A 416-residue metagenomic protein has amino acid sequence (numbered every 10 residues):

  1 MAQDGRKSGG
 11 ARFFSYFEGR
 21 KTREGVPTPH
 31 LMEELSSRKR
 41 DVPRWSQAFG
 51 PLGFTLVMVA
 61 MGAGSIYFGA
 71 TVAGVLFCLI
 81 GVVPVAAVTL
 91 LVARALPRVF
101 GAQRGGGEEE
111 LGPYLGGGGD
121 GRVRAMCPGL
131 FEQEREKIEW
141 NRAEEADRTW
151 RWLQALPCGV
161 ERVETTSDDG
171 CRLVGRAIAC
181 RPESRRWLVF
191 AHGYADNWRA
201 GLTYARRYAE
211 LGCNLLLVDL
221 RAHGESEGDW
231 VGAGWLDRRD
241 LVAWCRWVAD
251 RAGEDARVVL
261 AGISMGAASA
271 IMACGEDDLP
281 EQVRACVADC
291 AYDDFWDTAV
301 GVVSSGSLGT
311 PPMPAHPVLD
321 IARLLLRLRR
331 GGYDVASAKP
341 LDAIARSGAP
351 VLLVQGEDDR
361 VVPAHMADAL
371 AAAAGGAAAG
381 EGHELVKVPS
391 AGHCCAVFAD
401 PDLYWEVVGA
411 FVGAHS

Functional and structural regions predicted by a protein language model:
G9-R44, I80-T165: An N-terminal hydrophobic leader/cap segment in hydrolases
A205-E227: Conserved alpha/beta-hydrolase
V231-A252: Alpha/beta-hydrolase active-site loop
M272-Y333, D342-A343: Hydrolase active-site cap/lid region
A336, R360-M366: Conserved alpha/beta-hydrolase "acid-adjacent" motif
R346-G348, L353-Q355, D359: Short beta-strand/loop motif that positions the catalytic acidic residue of the alpha/beta-hydrolase fold
D358-V362, C394-C395: Acidic catalytic loop of the alpha/beta-hydrolase fold
A391-W405: Catalytic histidine-centered segment of alpha/beta-hydrolase-like enzymes
